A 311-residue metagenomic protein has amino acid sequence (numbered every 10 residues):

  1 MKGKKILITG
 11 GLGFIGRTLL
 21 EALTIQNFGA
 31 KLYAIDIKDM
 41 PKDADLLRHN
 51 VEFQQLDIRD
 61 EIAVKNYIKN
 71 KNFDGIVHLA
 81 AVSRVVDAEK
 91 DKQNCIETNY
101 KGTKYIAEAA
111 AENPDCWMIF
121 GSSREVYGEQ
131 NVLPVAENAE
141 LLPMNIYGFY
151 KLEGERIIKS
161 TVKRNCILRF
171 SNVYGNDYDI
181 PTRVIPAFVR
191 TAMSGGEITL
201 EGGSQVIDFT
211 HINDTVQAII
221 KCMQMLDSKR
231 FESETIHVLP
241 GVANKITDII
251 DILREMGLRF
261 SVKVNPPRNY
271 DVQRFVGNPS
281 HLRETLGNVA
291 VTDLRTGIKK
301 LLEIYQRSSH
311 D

Functional and structural regions predicted by a protein language model:
K5-Q26: N-terminal Rossmann NAD(P)H-binding glycine-rich loop of SDR-like oxidoreductase domains
L47-D60: Rossmann-fold cofactor-recognition segment
I58-T98: NAD(P)H-binding glycine-rich loop region in Rossmannoid oxidoreductase-like domains and their noncatalytic homologs
R59, N94-Y105, L141, N145 (+1 more regions): Glycine-rich NAD(P)-binding loop of the Rossmann-fold in SDR/ketoreductase-type enzymes
H78, K104-I146: Conserved Rossmann-fold NAD(P)-dependent oxidoreductase catalytic core, especially the SDR/UDP-sugar
Y127-G128, L142-I146, C166-R183: Flexible, glycine-rich beta-alpha linker
E129, L142-C166, M193: Active-site Tyr-X1-5-Lys
A192, G196, L200-D311: C-terminal substrate-binding subdomain of Rossmann-fold SDR/epimerase-dehydratase oxidoreductases
